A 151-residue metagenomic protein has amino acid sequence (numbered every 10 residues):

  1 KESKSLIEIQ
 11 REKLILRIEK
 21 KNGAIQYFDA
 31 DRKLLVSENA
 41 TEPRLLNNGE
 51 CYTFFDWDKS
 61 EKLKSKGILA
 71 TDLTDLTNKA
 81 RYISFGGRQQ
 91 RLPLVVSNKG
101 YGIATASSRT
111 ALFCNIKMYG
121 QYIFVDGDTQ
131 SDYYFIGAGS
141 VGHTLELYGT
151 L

Functional and structural regions predicted by a protein language model:
E2-L151: Catalytic and substrate-binding clefts that recognize carbohydrates or anionic sugar/phosphate headgroups
